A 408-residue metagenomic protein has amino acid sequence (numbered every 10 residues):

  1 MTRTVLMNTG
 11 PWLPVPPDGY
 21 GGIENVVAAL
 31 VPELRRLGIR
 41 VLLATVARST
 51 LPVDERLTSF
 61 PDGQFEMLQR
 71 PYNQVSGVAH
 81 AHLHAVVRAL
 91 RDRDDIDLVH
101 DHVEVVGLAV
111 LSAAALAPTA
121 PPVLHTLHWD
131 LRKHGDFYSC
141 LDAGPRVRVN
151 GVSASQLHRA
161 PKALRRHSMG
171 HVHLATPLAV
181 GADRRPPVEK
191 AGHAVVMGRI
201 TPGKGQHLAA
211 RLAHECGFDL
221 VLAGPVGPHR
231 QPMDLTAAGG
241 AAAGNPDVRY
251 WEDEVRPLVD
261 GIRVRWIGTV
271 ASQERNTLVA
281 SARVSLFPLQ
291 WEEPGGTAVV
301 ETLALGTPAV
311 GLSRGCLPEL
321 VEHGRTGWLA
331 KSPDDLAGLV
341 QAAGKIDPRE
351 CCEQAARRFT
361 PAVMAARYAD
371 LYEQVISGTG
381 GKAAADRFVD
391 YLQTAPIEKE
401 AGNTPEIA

Functional and structural regions predicted by a protein language model:
M1-A408: Catalytic cores of nucleotide-sugar-dependent glycosyltransferases that transfer UDP/GDP/TDP-activated
